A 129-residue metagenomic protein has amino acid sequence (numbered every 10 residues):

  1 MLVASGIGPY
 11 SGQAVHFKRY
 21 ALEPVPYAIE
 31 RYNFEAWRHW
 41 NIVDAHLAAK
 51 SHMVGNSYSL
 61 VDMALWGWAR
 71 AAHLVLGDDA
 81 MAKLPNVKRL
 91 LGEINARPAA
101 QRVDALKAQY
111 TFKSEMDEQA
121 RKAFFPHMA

Functional and structural regions predicted by a protein language model:
M1: Phosphate/pyrophosphate-binding and catalytic-coupling "lid/hinge/switch" segments at subdomain interfaces
S5-R102: GST-like fold's C-terminal all-alpha helical module
K107-A129: Acidic/histidine-enriched, glycine/proline-rich intrinsically disordered or flexible terminal extensions
